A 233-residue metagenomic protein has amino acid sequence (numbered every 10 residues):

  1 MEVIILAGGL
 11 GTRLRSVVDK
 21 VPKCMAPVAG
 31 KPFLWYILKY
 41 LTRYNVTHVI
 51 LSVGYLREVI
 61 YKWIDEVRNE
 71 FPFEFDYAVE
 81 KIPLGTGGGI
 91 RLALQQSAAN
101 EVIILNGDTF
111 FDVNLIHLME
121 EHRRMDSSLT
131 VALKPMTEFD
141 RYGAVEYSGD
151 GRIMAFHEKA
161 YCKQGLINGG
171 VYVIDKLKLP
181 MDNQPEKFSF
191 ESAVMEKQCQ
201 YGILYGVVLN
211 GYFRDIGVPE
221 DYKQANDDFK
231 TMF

Functional and structural regions predicted by a protein language model:
M1-D19, Y44: N-terminal nucleotide-binding beta1-loop-alpha1 segment
E2-I5, K31-N106, L115-H117, Q184-P185: Conserved N-terminal catalytic core of the sugar/cofactor nucleotidyltransferase
L10, D108-T109: Active-site metal-binding loops of divalent metal-dependent hydrolases
K20-F33: Short catalytic helix/loop segments, enriched in acidic residues and glycine and frequently bearing histidine
M25, V145-Y147, M195, G206: A structural signal for short hydrophobic beta-strand segments in well-ordered beta-sheet cores
L34, I60, A93, D108 (+4 more regions): Residue-level signal for inorganic ion chemistry
E101-I103, F110, M119-R123, T137 (+1 more regions): Catalytic-core segments of class I nucleotidyltransferases/pyrophosphorylases that form NMP-activated intermediates
M125-P135: A short, conserved acidic/glycine-rich loop-to-beta-strand motif that forms the donor nucleotide-sugar/metal
